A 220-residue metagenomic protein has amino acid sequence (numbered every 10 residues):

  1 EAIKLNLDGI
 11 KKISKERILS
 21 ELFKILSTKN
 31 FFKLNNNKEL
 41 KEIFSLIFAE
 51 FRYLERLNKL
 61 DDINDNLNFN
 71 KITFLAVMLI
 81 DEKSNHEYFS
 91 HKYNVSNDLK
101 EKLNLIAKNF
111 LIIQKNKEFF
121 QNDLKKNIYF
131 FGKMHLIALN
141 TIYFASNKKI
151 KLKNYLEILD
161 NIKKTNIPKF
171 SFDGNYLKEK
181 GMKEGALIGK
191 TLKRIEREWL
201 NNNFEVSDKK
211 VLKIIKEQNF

Functional and structural regions predicted by a protein language model:
E1-N94, A186-T191, I195-W199, N203-I215: Glycine- and charge-enriched loop/helix tracts that form the active or gating conduit in phosphate/cation-handling
A2-K15, S90-N109, D160-P168, E217-F220: Short, mixed-charge aromatic SLiMs
L5, I13, K29, D81-S84 (+8 more regions): Short coil/turn linker and secondary-structure boundary residues
S27, R52, R56-K149: Divalent metal-dependent catalytic cores for phosphoryl transfer on phosphate-bearing substrates
L34-K38, A107, L177: A residue-level signal for conserved active-site and pocket-lining positions in enzyme catalytic cores
F48-A49, I113, P168-S171: Proline-rich low-complexity regions
F144-F220: Charged substrate- and nucleic-acid-binding regions of tRNA-handling and nucleotidyl-transfer enzymes, centered on
